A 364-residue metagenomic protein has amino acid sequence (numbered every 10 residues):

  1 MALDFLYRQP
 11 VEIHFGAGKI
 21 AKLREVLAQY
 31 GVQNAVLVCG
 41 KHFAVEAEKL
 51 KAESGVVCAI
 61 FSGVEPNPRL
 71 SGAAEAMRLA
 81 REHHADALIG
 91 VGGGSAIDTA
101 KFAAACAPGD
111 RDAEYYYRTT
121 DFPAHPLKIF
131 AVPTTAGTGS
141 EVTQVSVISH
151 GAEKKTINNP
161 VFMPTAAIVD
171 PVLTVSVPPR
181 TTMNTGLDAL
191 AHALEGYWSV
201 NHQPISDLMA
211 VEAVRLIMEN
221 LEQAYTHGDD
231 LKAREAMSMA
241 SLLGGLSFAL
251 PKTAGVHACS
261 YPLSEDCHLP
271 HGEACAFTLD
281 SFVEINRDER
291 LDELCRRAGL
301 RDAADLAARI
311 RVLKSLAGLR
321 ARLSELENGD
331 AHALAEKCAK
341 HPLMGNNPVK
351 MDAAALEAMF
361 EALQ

Functional and structural regions predicted by a protein language model:
M1-A87, A321: ATP/NTP phosphate-donor binding region
A2-L3, E75-A85, V172, L231-L263 (+1 more regions): Short, hydrophobic/aliphatic alpha-helical segments
E12, N34-V36, A59, D86-I89 (+5 more regions): Structural motif
S71-V172: Glycine/threonine-rich beta-strand-loop-alpha-helix active-site module that forms ligand/phosphate-binding
V145-P251, P348, A354: Carboxylate- and glycine-rich phosphate/diphosphate-binding segment that chelates Mg2+/Mn2+
G196-V312: Active-site segments that bind and position negatively charged phosphate/pyrophosphate groups
C295, R301-Q364: C-terminal charged capping/lid subdomain of soluble metabolic enzymes
